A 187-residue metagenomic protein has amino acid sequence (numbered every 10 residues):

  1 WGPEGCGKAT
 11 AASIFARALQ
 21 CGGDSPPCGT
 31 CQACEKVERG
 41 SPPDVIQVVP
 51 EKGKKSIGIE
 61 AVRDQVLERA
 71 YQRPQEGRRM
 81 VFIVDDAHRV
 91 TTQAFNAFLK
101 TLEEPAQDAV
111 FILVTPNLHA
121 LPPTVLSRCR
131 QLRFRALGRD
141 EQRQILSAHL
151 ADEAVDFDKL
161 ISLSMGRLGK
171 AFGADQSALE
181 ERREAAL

Functional and structural regions predicted by a protein language model:
W1-Q93: Clamp-loader machinery-focused feature within the broader ASCE/P-loop NTPase space
W1-R17, K36, Q107-A109, P116-L187: Charged, glycine-rich active-site and insertion segments that engage polyanionic ligands
A12, C31, V45, F82 (+4 more regions): Conserved RecA-like P-loop NTPase ATPase core
P26-P27, R73-G77, A109-I112, G138-R143: Short, surface-exposed, polar/charged, turn-prone segments marking secondary-structure boundaries
P42-Q47, T91-L99, A171-A178: Short, charged low-complexity intrinsically disordered segments located at boundaries of structured domains
Y71, N96-L113: Conserved catalytic/switch belt of AAA+ P-loop NTPases
D85-T91, N96-E103, H119: Catalytic acidic motif of RecA-like/P-loop NTPases
